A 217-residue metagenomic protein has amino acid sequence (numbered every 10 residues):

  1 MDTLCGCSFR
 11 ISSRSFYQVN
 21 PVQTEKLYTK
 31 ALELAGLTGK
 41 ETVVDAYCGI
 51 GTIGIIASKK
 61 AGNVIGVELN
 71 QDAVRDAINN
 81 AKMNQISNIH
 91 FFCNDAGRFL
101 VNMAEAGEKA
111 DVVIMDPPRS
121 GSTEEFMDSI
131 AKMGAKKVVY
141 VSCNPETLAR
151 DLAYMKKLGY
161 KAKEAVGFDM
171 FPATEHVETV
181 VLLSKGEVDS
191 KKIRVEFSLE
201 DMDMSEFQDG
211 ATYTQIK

Functional and structural regions predicted by a protein language model:
M1-K217: Rossmann-like S-adenosyl-L-methionine
